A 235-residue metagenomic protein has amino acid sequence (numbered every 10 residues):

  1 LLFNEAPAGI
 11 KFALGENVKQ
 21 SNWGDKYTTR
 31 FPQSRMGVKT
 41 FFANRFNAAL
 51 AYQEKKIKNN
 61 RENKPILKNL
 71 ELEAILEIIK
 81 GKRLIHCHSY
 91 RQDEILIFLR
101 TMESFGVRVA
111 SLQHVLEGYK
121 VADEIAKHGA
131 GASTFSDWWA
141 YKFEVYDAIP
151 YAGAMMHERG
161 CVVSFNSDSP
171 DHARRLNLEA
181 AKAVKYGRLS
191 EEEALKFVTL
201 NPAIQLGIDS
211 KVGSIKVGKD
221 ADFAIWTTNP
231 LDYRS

Functional and structural regions predicted by a protein language model:
L1-V109: Polyanionic/metal-chelating signatures
A51, I75-K80, I125-G129, A154-E158: Glycine-rich phosphate/diphosphate-binding loops that line cofactor/substrate pockets in enzymes
E73, L96, F105, G129-F135 (+1 more regions): Extracytoplasmic and endomembrane cell-envelope/extracellular-matrix remodeling and assembly machinery
A74, K120-V121, A152, G213: Short acidic active-site motifs
L84, A126, T134-T227, R234: His/Asp/Glu-enriched, well-ordered alpha-helical/loop segment that forms or immediately abuts the divalent-metal
H86-Y90, R108-E117, D137-K142: Catalytic beta/alpha-barrel core
Q92-L96, V115-A122, H172-A173: Active-site environment of divalent metal-dependent phosphoester hydrolases
L99-R100, G118-S133: Feature captures the catalytic cores and cofactor-binding loops of soluble hydro-lyases/lyases that act on carboxylate
